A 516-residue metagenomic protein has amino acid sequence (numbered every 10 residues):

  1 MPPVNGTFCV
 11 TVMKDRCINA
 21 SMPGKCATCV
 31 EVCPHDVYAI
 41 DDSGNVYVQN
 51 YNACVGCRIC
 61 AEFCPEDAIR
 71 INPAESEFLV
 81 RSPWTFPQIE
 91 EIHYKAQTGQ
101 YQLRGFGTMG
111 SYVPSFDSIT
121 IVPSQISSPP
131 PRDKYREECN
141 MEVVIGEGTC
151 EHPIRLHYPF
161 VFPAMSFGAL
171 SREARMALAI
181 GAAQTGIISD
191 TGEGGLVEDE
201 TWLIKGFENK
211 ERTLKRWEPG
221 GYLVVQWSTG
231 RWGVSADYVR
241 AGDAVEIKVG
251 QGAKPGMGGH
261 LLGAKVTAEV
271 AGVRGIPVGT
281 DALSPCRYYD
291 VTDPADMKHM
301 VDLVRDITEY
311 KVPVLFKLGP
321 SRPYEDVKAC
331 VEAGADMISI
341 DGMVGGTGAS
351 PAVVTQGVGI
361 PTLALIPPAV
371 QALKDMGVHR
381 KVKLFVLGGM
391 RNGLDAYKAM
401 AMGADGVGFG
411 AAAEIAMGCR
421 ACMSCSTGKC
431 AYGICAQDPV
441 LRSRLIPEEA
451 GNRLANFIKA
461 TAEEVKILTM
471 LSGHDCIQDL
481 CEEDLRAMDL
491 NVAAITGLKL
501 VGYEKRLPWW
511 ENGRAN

Functional and structural regions predicted by a protein language model:
M1-V4, E66-F160, A164-G256, L262-G263 (+1 more regions): Conserved, well-structured core domains of diverse proteins
P2, V37, E66-D133, G357-I360 (+4 more regions): Alpha/beta catalytic cores of nucleotide-metabolism and tRNA/nucleoside-modifying enzymes
R16, S166, E193-V197, T229-R231 (+5 more regions): Active-site-proximal loop/turn and secondary-structure-junction residues that shape catalytic pockets, frequently
G24, T28, V55, E173 (+13 more regions): Conserved active-site and cofactor/substrate-binding residues in soluble primary-metabolism enzymes
G24-Y47, I59-E77, A401-M402: Iron-sulfur cluster-binding cysteine motifs and their immediate structural context in ferredoxin-like electron-transfer
G44, E62, L283-R442: Glycine-rich phosphate/ribose-binding loops and adjacent secondary-structure elements that form binding surfaces
P83-F86, A96, Y101, S111-F116 (+4 more regions): Internal alpha/beta core interface subdomains
E246-I276, A413, A421-V440, V465: Mobile "lid/hinge" segments at catalytic clefts and subdomain interfaces of large enzymes
